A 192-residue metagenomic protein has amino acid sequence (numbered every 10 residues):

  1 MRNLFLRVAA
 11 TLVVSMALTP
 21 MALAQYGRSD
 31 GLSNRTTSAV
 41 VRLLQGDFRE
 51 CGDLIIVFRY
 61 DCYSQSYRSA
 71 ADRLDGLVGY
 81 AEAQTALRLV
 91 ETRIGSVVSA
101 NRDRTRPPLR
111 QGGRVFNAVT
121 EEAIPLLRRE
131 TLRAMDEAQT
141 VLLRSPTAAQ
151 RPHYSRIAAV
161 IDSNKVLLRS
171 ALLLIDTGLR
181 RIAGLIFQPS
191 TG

Functional and structural regions predicted by a protein language model:
M1-L12: Bacterial N-terminal signal peptides that target proteins for export
T19-A24: Sec/Tat signal peptide C-region and signal peptidase I cleavage site
Y26-G46: Short N-terminal segments immediately surrounding and downstream of signal-peptide cleavage
V40-G52, I56-G184: Mature extracellular/secreted ectodomains of secretory-pathway proteins
I186-G192: Short, solvent-exposed mixed-charge patches
